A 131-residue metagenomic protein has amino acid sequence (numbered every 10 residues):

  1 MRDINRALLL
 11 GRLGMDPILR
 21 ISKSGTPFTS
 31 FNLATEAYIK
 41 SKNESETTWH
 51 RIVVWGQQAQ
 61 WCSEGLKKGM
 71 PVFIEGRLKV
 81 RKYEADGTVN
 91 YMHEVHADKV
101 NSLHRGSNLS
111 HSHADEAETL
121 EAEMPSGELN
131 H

Functional and structural regions predicted by a protein language model:
M1-I4, I18-S24, K40-S45, T88 (+1 more regions): Acidic, gly/ser/pro-rich intrinsically disordered tails
L8-L10, P27-A37, T48: A short glycine-rich, His/Asp/Glu-containing loop-to-beta-strand
L8-M15, L33, K68-K79, A97-V100: OB-fold and OB-like beta-barrel modules that bind single-stranded nucleic acids
M15-L19, Y38-K40, A59, K79-Y83: Short beta-turn/strand-loop junction motif enriched in small, turn-promoting residues
L19-A34, Y91: Short aromatic-glycine-enriched beta-strand elements
S30-A34, R51-V54, H93-H96: Short, acidic/hydrophobic/Gly-rich beta-strand patch recurrent on exposed beta strands that often constitutes part
A37-G65: Glycine-rich strand-loop-strand elements at beta-sheet edges
W55-N90, H104-G106: Beta-rich strand-turn-strand
